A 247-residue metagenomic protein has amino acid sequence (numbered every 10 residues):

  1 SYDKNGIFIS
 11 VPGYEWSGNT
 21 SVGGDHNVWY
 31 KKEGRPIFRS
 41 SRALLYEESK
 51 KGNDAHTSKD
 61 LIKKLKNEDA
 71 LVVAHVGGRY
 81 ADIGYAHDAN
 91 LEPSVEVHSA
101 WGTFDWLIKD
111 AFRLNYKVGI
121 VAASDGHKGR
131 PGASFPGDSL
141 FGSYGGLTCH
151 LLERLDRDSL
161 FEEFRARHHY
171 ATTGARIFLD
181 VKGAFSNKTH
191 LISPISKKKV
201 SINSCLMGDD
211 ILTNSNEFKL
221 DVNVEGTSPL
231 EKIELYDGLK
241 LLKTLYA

Functional and structural regions predicted by a protein language model:
S1-A247: Extended, charged catalytic domains and RNA/DNA-binding interfaces, predominantly in divalent-metal-using enzymes
